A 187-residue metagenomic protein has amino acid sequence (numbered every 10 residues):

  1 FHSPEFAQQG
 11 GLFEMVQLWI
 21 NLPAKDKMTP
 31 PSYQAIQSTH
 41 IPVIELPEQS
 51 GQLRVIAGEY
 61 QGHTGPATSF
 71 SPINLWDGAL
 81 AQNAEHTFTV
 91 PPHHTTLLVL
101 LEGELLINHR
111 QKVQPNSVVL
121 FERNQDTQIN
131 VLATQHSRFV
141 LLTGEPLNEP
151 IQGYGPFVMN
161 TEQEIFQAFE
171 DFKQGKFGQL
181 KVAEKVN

Functional and structural regions predicted by a protein language model:
F1-N187: Jelly-roll (double-stranded beta-helix
